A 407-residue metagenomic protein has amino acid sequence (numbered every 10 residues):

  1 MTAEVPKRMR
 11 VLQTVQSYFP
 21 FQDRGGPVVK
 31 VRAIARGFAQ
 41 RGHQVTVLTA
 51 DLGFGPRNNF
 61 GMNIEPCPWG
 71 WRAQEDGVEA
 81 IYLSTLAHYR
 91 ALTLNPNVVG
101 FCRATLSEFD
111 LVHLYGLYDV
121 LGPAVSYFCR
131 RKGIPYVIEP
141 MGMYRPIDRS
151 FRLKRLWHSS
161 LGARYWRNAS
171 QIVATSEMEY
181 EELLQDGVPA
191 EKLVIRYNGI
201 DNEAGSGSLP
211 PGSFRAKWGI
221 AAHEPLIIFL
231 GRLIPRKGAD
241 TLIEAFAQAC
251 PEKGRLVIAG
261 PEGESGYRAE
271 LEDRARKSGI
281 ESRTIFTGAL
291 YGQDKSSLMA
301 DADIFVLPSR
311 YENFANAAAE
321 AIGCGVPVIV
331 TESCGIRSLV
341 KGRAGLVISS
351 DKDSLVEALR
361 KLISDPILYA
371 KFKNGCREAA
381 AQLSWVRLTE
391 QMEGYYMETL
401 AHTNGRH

Functional and structural regions predicted by a protein language model:
L12, V173, R215, I220-K237 (+3 more regions): Conserved donor-binding/catalytic core segment of Leloir-type glycosyltransferases
D51, M178, G199: Carbohydrate-associated surface elements
F54, I200, L230, R255-E272 (+1 more regions): Glycosyltransferase donor-sugar binding loop
L117, R310: Aromatic "clamp/platform" in nucleotide-sugar-dependent glycosyltransferases that forms part of the donor/acceptor
P135-V137, R145-N168: Nucleotide-sugar donor phosphate/pyrophosphate-binding loop at the beta->alpha transition of glycosyltransferases
P327-V330: Short hydrophobic beta-strand element within catalytic cores of glycosyltransferases and related nucleotide-activated
E332-G342, L346-V347: Short acidic/histidine- and often glycine-rich active-site loop of Leloir-type glycosyltransferases that engages
L346-D353, K361-I367: Conserved acidic donor-binding segment of nucleotide-sugar-dependent glycosyltransferases
